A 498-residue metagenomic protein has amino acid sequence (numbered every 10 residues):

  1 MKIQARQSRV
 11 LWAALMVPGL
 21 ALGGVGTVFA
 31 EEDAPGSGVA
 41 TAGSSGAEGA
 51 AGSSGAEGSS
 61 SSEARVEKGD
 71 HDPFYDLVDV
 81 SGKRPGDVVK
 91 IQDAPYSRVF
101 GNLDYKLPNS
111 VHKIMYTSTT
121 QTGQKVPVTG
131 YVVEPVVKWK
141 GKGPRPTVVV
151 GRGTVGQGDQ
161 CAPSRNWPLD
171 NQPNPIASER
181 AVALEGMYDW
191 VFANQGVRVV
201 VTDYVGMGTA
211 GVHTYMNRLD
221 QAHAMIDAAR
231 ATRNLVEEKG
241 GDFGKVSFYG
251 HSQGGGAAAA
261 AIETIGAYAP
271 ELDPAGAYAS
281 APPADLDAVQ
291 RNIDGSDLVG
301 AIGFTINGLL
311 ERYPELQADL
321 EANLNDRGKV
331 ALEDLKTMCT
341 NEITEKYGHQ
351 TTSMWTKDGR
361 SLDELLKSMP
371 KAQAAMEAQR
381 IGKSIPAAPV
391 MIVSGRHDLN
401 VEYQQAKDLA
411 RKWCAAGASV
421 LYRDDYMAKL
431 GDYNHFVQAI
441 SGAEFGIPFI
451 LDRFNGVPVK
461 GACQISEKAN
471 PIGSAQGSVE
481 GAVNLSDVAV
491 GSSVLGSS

Functional and structural regions predicted by a protein language model:
A30-W139, G143, V483-V490: Catalytic-loop region of hydrolases
E63-D72, P283-K383, G473-A482, V488: Accessory cap/linker subdomain of secreted extracellular hydrolases
T120-T129, V133-Q195: Short, surface-exposed "cap/lid" segments of acyl-processing enzymes
N194, Y215-E237: Alpha/beta-hydrolase active-site loop
R230-I302: Primarily recognizes the serine-hydrolase "nucleophile elbow" in alpha/beta-hydrolase and SGNH/GDSL folds
Q373-M376, A415-S498: C-terminal catalytic histidine-bearing segment of alpha/beta-hydrolase fold enzymes
P386, M391-D398: Short beta-strand/loop motif that positions the catalytic acidic residue of the alpha/beta-hydrolase fold
L399-Q405: Conserved alpha/beta-hydrolase "acid-adjacent" motif
